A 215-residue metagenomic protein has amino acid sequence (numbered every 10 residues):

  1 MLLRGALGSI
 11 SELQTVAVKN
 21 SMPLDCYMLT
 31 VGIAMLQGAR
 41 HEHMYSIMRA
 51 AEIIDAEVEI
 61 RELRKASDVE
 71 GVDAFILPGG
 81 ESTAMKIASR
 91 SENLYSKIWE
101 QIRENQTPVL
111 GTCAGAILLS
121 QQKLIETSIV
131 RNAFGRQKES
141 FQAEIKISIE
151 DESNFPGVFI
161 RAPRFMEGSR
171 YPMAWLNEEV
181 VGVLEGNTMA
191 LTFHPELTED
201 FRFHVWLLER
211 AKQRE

Functional and structural regions predicted by a protein language model:
M1-R90, E100-Q101, F201-V205, E209-E215: N-terminal beta1-alpha1 cap of cysteine-dependent amidohydrolase-like domains
M28-L29, E152-N154, V183-M189: Beta-strand-turn-beta hairpins that frame and shape the catalytic cleft of phosphate-ester-processing enzymes
G38, R161-E215: C-terminal and late-domain segments of enzyme folds
R40, S82-A84, A116-L118, M166 (+1 more regions): Glycine-rich nucleotide phosphate-binding loop and flanking beta-alpha elements of Rossmann-like dinucleotide-binding
I76-P78, L110, F159, A190-T192: Structural motif
E81-K146: Cysteine-nucleophile active-site neighborhood
Q121-V181: Pocket-forming structural segment of enzyme catalytic cores
